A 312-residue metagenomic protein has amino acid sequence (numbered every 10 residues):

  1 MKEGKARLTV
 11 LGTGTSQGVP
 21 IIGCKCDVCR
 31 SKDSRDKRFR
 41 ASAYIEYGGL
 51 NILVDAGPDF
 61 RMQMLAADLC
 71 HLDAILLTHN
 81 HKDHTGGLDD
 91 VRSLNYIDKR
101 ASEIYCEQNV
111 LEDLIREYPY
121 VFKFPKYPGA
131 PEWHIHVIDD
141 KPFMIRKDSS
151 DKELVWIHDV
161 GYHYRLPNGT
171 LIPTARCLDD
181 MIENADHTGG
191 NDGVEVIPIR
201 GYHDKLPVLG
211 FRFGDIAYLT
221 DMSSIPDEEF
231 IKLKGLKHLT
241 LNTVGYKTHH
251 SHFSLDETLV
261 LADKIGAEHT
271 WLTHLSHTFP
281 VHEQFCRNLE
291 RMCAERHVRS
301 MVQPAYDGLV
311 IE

Functional and structural regions predicted by a protein language model:
M1-L219, Q284-E312: Binuclear metal-dependent hydrolase catalytic cores
F60, I225-P226: Short, surface-exposed beta-strand-loop junctions and turns on beta-sheet-rich folds
S149, R165, P226-E312: Binuclear metal-ion centers of metallo-dependent hydrolases, dominated by the metallo-beta-lactamase
